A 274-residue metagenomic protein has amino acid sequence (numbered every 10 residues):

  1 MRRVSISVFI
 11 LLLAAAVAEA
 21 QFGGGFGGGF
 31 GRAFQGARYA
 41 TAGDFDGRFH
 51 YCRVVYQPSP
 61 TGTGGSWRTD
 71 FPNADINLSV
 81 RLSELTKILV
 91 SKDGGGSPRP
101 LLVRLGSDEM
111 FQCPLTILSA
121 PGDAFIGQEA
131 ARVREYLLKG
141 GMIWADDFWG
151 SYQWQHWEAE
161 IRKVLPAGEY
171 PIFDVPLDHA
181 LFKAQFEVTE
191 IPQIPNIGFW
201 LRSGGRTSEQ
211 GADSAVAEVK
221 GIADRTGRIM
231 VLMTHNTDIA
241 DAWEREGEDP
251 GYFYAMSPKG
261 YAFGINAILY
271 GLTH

Functional and structural regions predicted by a protein language model:
M1-R2: N-terminal secretory signal peptides that target proteins for export/translocation
S5-E19: Bacterial N-terminal signal peptides
E19-L115, P121-G122, D238-H274: Aromatic-Pro/Gly-enriched surface loop or interdomain linker that acts as a lid/target-recognition segment
G27-Q35, D46, S59-T63, Y152-E246 (+1 more regions): An acidic, glycine-rich "communication" segment
A42-G47, D108-Q112, E129, Y136-L138 (+2 more regions): Extracellular/periplasmic catalytic domains that process cell-envelope and extracellular macromolecules
Y51, M110-Q155: Short alpha-beta junction capping motif
I88-L101, A145-G150, E169-D178: Surface-exposed patches in mature extracellular/periplasmic domains of secreted proteins
